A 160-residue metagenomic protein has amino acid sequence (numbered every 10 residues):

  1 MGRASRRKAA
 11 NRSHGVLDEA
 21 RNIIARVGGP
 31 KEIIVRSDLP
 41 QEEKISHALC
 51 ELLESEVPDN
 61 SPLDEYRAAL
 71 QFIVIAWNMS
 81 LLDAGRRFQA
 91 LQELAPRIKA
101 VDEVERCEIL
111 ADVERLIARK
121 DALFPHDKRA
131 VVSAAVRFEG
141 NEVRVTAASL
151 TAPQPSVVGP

Functional and structural regions predicted by a protein language model:
M1-D18: Short Lys/Arg-rich cationic patches that frequently serve as NLS/NoLS or arginine-rich RNA/DNA-binding motifs
H14-W77: Short terminal alpha-helical segments
P30, Q92-E93, P153-V158: Contiguous patches in non-transmembrane
I45-L49, D64-Q89, E93, L110-A118 (+1 more regions): Extended low-polarity, hydrophobic cluster-rich segments
V57-L63, S80-G85, E103-R106, P125: Charged, low-complexity interaction regions
R87, A95-D102: Extended, basic/acidic-rich, low-complexity regulatory helices/tails in eukaryotic proteins
K99-P160: Amphipathic alpha-helical binding modules
